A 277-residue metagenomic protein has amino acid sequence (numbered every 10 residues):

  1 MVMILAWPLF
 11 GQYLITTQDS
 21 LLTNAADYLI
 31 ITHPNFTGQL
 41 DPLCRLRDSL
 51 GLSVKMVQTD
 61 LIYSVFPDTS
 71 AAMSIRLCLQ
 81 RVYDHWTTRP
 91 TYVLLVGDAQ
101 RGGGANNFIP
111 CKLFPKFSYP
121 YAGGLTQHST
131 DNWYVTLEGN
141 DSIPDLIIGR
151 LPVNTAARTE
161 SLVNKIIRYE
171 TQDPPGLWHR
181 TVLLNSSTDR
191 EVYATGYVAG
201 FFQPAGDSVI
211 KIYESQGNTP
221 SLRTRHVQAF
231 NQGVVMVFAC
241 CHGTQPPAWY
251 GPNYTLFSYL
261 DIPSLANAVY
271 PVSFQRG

Functional and structural regions predicted by a protein language model:
M1-Y13: Bacterial Sec-dependent N-terminal signal peptides
G11-G277: Cysteine-dependent hydrolase recognition
